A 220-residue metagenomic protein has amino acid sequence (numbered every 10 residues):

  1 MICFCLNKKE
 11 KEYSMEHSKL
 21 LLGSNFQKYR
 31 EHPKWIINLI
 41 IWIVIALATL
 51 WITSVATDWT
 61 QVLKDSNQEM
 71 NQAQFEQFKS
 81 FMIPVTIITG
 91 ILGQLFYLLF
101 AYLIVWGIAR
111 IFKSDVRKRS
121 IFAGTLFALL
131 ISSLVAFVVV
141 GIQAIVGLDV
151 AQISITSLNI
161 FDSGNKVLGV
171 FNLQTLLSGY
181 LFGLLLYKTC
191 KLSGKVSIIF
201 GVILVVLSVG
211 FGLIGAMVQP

Functional and structural regions predicted by a protein language model:
I2-T86: N-terminal juxtamembrane cytosolic/stromal segments of multi-pass membrane proteins
M15-R30, I91, I104, I108 (+2 more regions): Hydrophobic alpha-helical segments of integral membrane proteins, encompassing both true transmembrane helices
Q27-W35, F112-R119, Y187-V196: Membrane-interface helix-boundary motifs at transmembrane edges
I43-Q61, I91-L95, L99, I131-F137: Alpha-helical transmembrane segments of integral membrane proteins, especially early/N-terminal helices
I52-G90, V140-F171, G212-P220: Membrane-helix interface segments in multi-pass membrane proteins
L92-V105, N172-G179: Hydrophobic alpha-helical transmembrane segments
L99-V116, L181-L186: Internal transmembrane alpha-helix with an interfacial aromatic "cap," most often the third helix
R119-A216: Hydrophobic alpha-helical transmembrane segments and adjacent short intramembrane/lumenal linkers of inner/organellar
